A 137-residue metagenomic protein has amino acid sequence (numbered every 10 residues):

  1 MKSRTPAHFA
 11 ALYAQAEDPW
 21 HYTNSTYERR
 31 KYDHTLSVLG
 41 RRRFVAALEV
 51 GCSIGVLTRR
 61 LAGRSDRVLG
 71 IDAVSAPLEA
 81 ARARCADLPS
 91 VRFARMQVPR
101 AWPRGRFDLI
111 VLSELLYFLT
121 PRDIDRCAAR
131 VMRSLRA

Functional and structural regions predicted by a protein language model:
M1-R42, A46-V50, I54-G105, L119-R133 (+1 more regions): Class I (Rossmann-like) S-adenosyl-L-methionine-dependent methyltransferase catalytic domain, capturing the SAM-binding
V111: A conserved beta-strand element that flanks and buttresses the S-adenosyl-L-methionine
L115: Hydrophobic adenine-recognition pocket in adenosine-nucleotide-binding enzymes
